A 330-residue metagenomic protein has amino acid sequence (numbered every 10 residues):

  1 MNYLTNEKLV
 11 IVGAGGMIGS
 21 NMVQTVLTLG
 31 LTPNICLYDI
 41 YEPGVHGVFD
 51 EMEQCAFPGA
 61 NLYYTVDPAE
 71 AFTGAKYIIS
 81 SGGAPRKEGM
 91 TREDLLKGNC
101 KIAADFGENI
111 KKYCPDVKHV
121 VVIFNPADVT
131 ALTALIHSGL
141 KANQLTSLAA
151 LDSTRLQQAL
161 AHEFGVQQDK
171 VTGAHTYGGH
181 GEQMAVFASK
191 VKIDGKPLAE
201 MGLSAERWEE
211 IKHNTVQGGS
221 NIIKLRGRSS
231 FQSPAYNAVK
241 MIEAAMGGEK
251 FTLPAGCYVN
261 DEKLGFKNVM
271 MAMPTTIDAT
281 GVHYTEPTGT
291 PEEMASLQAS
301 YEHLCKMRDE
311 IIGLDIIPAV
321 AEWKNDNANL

Functional and structural regions predicted by a protein language model:
N6, L31-A75, D309-E310, I316: Conserved N-terminal Rossmann-fold NAD(P) cofactor-binding segment
I11-V12, L37: Hydrophobic Val/Ile/Leu positions in short beta-strands of Rossmann-like dinucleotide-binding domains
G15: Conserved glycine-rich cofactor-binding loop
G19-S20: N-terminal Rossmann-fold NAD(P) dinucleotide-binding loop
T28-N34, G139-A142: Conserved S-adenosyl-L-methionine
C55-H119: Rossmann-like NAD(P)-binding element
T91-A159: Rossmann-like NAD(P)(H) cofactor-binding subdomain of soluble oxidoreductases
S138-N143, S153-L330: C-terminal substrate-binding/catalytic lobe of Rossmann-fold NAD(P)-dependent dehydrogenases
